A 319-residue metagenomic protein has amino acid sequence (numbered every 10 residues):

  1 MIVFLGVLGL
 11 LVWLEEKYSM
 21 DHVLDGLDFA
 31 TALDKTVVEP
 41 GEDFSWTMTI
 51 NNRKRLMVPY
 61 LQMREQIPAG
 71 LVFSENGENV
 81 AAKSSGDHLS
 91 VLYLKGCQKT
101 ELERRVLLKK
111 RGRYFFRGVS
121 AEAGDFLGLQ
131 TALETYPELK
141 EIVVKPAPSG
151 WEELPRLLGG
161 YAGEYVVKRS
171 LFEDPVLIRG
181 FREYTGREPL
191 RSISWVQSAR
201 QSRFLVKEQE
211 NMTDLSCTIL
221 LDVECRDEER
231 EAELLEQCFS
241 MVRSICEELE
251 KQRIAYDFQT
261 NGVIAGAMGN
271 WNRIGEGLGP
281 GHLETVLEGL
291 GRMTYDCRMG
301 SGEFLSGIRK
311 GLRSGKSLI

Functional and structural regions predicted by a protein language model:
M1-L8: Membrane-targeting alpha-helical segments
L11-M268: An amphipathic, basic-hydrophobic helix/alpha-beta surface used to engage anionic, phosphate-rich ligands or surfaces
P68, P146-A147, D174, G279 (+2 more regions): Alpha-helix initiation/capping motif
F172, G186, G291-Y295, K310-R313: Generic surface-pattern signal
P189, I254-D257, Y295-G302, S317: Residue-level signal for secondary-structure boundary elements
Q209-N211, E248-E250, G277-P280, I308-L312: Short, conserved, surface-exposed binding loops centered on an aromatic residue
A267-S306: Short, charged loop segments at secondary-structure junctions
E303-I319: Exposed acidic/Ser/Thr-rich ligand/metal-binding surfaces
